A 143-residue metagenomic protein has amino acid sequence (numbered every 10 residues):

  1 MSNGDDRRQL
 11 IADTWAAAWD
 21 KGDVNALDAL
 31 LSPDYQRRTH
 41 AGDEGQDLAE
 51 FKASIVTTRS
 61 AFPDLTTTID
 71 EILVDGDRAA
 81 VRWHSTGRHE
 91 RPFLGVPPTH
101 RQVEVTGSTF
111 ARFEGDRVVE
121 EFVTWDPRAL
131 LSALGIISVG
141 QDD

Functional and structural regions predicted by a protein language model:
M1-D143: C-terminal and inter-domain tail/linker signature
